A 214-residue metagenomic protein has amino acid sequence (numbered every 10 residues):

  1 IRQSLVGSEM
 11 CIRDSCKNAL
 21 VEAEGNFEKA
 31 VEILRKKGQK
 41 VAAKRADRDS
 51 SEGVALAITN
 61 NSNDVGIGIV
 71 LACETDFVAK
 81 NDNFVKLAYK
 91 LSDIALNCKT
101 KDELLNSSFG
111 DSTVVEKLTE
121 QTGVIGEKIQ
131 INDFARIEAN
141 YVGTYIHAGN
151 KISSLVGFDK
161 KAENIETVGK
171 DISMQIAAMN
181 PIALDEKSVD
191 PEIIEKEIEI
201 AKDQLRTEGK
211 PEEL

Functional and structural regions predicted by a protein language model:
R2, S8-E9, R13-L214: N-terminal assembly/interaction segments in proteins that build large macromolecular machines
